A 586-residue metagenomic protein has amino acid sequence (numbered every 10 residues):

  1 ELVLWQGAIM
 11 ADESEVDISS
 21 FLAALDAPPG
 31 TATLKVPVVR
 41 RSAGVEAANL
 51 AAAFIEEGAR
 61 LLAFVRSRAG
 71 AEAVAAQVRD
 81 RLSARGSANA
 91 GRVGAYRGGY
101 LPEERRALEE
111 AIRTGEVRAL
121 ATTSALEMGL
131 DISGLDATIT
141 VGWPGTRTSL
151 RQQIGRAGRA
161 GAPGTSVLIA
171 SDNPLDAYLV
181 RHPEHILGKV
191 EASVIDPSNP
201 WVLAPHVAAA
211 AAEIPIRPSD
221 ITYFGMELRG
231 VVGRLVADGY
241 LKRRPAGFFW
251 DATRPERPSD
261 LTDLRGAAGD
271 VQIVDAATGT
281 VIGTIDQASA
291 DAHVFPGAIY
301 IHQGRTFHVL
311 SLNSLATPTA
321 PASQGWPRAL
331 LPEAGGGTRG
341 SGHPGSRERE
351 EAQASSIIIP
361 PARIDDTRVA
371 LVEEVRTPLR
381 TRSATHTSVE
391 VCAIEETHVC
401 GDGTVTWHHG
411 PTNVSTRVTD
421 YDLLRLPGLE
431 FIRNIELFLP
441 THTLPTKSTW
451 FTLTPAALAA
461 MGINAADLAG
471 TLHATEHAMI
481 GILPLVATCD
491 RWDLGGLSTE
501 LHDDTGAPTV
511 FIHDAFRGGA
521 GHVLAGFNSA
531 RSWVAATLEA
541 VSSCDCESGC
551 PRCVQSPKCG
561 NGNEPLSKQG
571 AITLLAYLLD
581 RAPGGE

Functional and structural regions predicted by a protein language model:
E1-I216, D220-R257, G266-A268, T278: Helicase motor core with emphasis on the C-terminal RecA-like subdomain
P163-S166, D172-K189, H206-A210, I214-P218 (+4 more regions): Extended Lys/Arg-rich polyanion-binding regions
C544, G549-C553: Short cysteine clusters
S556: Cys/His-rich metal-chelating microdomains
C559-G560: Short, non-ligating residues that shape and space the ligands of small metal-coordination modules and catalytic
L575-E586: Short Fe-S-cluster ligation motifs
